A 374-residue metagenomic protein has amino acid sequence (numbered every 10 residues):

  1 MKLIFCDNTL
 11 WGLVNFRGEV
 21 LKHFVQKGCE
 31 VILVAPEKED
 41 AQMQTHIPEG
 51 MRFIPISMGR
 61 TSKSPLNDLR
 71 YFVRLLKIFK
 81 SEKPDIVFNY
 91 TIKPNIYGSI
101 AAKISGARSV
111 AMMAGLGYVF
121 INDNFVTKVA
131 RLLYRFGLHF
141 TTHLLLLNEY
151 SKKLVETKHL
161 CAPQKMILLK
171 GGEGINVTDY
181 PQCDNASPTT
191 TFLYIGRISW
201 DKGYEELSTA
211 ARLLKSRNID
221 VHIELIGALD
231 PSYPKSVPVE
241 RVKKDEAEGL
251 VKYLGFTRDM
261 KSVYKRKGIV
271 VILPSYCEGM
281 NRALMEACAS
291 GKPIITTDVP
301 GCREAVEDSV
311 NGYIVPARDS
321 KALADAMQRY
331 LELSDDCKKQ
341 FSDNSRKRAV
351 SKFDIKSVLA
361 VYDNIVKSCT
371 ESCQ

Functional and structural regions predicted by a protein language model:
V14-E19, T190, S199-L213, M285 (+2 more regions): A conserved mid-protein helix/loop that constitutes part of the nucleotide-sugar donor-binding site
A41-I47, K153, E224-L250, L254: Short, structured helix-loop element that forms part of the nucleotide-activated donor/catalytic region
I54, R135, H139-P181: Donor nucleotide-sugar binding/catalytic pocket of nucleotide-sugar-dependent glycosyltransferases
N89-N95, M113: Short His-centered aromatic/hydrophobic patch
F256, Y276: Aromatic "clamp/platform" in nucleotide-sugar-dependent glycosyltransferases that forms part of the donor/acceptor
P293-T296, V306: Short hydrophobic beta-strand element within catalytic cores of glycosyltransferases and related nucleotide-activated
D308-S309, Y313-S320, R329-D335: Conserved acidic donor-binding segment of nucleotide-sugar-dependent glycosyltransferases
A322, R329, D336-K352, V361-N364: A short, well-ordered alpha-helix in the C-terminal region of glycosyltransferases
